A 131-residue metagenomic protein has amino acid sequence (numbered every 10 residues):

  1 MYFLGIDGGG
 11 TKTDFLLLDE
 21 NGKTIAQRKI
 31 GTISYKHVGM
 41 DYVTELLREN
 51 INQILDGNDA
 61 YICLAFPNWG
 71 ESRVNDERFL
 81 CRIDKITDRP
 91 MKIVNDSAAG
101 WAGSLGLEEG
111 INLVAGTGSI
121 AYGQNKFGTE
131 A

Functional and structural regions predicted by a protein language model:
Y2, A60, M91, G110-I111: The start of beta-strands in P-loop NTPase/AAA+ ATPase cores
Y2-E45, N58, E130: Short glycine-rich, Thr/Ser-proximal phosphate-binding strand/loop in the N-terminal lobe of ATP-dependent enzymes
T11, P67-W69, T117-I120: Short glycine-rich anion-binding loops that position phosphate/pyrophosphate groups of nucleotides and phosphorylated
L18-E20, E77-L80, L107-E109, F127-T129: Short, glycine/charged-enriched secondary-structure capping and boundary segments
I51-K92, S104-L105: Short beta-strand-loop/turn "lid" adjacent to the catalytic site in phosphate-handling enzymes
M91-D96, L113-A115: General beta-strand structural signal in soluble alpha/beta enzymes
A99-A102: Short alpha-helix plus adjacent loop in nuclease-associated cores
E108-A131: Glycine-rich phosphate-binding loop of actin/hexokinase-like ATP-binding domains
